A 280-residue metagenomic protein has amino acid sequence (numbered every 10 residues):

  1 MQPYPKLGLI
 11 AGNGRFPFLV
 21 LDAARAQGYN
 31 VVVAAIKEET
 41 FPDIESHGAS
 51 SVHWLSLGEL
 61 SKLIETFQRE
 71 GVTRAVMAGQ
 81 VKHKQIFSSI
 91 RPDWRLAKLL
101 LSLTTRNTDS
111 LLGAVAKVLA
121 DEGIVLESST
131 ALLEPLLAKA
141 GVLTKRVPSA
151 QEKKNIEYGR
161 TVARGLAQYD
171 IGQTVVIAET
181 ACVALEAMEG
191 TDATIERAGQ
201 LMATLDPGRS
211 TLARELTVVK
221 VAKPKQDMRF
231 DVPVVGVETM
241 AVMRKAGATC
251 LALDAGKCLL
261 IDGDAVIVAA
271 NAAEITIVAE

Functional and structural regions predicted by a protein language model:
Q2-I36: N-terminal basic/disordered segments at the start of proteins
L9-A11, V33-A34, A75-A78, T108 (+5 more regions): General beta-strand structural signal in soluble alpha/beta enzymes
I10, P17-L19, K117-I124, A131-L143 (+1 more regions): Catalytic domains of riboflavin
N13, Q80-H83, A181, K223-P224: Short glycine-rich anion-binding loops that position phosphate/pyrophosphate groups of nucleotides and phosphorylated
A24, E38, V125-R146, A150-Q151 (+1 more regions): Conserved mixed alpha/beta catalytic, RNA-binding, or beta-rich assembly cores of soluble enzyme, regulatory
I36-E65, R69-V72, S89-K98, A193-E280: Feature captures the catalytic cores and cofactor-binding loops of soluble hydro-lyases/lyases that act on carboxylate
S51, L96-D109, V142-E152, L185-E186: Flexible, glycine/proline-enriched loop segments at strand-loop-helix junctions that form or flank small-ligand binding
L60-L133: N-terminal glycine-rich phosphate/adenylate-binding segment common to multiple enzyme folds
